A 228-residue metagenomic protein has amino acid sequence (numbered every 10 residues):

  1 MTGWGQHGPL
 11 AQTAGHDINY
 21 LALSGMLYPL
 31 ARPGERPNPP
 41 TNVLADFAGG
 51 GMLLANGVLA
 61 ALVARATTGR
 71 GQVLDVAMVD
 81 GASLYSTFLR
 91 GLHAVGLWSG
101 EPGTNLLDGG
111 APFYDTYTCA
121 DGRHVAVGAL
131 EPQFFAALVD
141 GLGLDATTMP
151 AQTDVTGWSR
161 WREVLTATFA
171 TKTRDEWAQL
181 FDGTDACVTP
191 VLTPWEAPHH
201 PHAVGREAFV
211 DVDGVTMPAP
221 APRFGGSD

Functional and structural regions predicted by a protein language model:
M1-V125, A129-L130: Active-site-adjacent "lid/gating" segments in soluble enzymes
I18-A22, Q133, A137, A219: Generic alpha-helical secondary structure signal
A82, V155, A197-P198: Short secondary-structure capping/turn micro-motifs that flank functional sites
G103, T118-A120, R160, P194-D228: Terminal low-complexity tails and localization/encapsulation signals of metabolic enzymes
P112-T184, V188: Aromatic-enriched alpha-helical interface/lid elements that frame and gate functional surfaces
V191: Short acidic-hydrophobic, aromatic-tinged amphipathic segments that line or gate anion-handling sites
